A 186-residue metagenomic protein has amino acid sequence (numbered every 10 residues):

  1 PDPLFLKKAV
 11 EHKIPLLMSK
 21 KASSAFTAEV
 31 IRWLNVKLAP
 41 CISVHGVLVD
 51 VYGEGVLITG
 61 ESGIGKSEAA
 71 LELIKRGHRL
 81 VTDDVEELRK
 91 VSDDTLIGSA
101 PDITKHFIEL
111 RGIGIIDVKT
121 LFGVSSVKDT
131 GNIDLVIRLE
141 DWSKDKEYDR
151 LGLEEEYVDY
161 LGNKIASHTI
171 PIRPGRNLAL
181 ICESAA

Functional and structural regions predicted by a protein language model:
P1-V36: Feature captures the catalytic cores and cofactor-binding loops of soluble hydro-lyases/lyases that act on carboxylate
I31, S43, T59, I181-C182 (+1 more regions): Domain-scale detector for complete catalytic domains at protein termini or as standalone homologs
W33-G53: P-loop NTPase nucleotide-binding/switch module
Y52, K90-D93, E140, L161: Short acidic-glycine loop/turn motifs at beta-strand connectors
G53-V81: Glycine-rich phosphate-binding P-loop
T82-R138: Conserved nucleotide-sensing/catalytic segment adjacent to the nucleotide-binding pocket in NTP-handling enzymes
T130, D134-A186: Conserved NTP phosphate-binding and transfer environment spanning the P-loop NTPase/kinase superfamily
